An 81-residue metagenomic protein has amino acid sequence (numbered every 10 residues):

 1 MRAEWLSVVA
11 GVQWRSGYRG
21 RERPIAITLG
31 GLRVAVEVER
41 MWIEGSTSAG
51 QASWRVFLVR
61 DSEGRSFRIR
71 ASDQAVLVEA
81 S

Functional and structural regions predicted by a protein language model:
M1-S81: Cysteine-centric segments in proteins
